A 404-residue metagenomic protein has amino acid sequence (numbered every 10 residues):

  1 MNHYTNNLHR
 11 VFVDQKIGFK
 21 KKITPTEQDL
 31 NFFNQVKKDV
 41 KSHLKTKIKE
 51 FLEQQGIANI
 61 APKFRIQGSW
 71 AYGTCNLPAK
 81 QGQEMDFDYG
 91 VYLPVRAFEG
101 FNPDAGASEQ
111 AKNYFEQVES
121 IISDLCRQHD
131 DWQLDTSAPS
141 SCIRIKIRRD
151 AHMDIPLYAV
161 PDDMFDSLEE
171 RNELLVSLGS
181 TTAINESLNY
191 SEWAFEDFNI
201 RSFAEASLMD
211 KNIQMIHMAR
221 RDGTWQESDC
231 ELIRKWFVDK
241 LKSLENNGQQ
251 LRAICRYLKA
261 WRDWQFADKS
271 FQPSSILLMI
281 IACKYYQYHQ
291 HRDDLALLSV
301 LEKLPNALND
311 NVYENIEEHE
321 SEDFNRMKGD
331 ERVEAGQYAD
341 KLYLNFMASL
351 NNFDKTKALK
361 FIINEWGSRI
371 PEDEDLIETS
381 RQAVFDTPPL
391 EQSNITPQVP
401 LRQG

Functional and structural regions predicted by a protein language model:
M1-I23, E27, N31, A307-G404: Terminal (often C-terminal) interaction modules
M1-M85, Y92-Y114, Q403-G404: N-terminal regions immediately upstream of nucleotidyltransferase
L44, I48-Q55, Y72, A105-L208: Conserved catalytic core of two-metal-ion nucleotidyltransferases
K63-G68, Y89, R144-K146, L277-C283: Extended hydrophobic secondary-structure segments that form protein cores and membrane-embedded regions
M85-N102, C230-L241, L277-M279: Glycine-rich, often proline-containing surface loops adjacent to acidic residues and nearby aromatics that form
E116-Q133, Q226-E227, L244-F266: Acidic, metal/cofactor-coordinating or nucleic-acid-engaging core segments within structured domains
E196-R252, K355, L359-W366: Long, charge-rich alpha-helical interaction segments
W236-N352: Conserved nucleotidyltransferase catalytic core and NTase-mimicking acidic/glycine-rich helix/loop elements in nucleic
